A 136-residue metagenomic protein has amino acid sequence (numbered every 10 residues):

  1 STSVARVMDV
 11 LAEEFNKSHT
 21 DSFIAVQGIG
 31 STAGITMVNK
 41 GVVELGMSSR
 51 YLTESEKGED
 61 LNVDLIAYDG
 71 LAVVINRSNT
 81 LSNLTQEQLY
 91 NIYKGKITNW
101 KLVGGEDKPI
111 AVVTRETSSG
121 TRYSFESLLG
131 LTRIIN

Functional and structural regions predicted by a protein language model:
S1-N136: Flexible loop/hinge segments at secondary-structure junctions
